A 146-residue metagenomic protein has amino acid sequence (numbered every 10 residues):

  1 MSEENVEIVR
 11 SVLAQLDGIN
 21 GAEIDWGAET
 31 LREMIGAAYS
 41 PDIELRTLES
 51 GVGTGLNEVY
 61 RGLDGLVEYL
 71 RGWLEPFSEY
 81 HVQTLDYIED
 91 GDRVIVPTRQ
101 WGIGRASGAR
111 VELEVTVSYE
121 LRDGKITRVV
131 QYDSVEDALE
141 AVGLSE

Functional and structural regions predicted by a protein language model:
M1-E146: C-terminal and inter-domain tail/linker signature
